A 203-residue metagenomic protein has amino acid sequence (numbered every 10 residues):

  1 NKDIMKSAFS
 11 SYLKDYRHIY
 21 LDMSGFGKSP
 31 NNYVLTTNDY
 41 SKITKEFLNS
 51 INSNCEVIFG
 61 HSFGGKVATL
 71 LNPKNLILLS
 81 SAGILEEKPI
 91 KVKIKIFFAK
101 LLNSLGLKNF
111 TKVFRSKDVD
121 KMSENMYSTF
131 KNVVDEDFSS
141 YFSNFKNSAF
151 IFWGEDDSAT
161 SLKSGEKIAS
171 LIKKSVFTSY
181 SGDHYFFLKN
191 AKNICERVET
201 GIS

Functional and structural regions predicted by a protein language model:
N1-K28: Conserved HGGG/HGGXW glycine-rich cap/lid loop of the alpha/beta-hydrolase fold
Y20-V57: Active-site loop/oxyanion-hole signature of alpha/beta-hydrolase fold enzymes
K66-L105: Flexible "cap/lid" loop of the alpha/beta hydrolase fold
K112-S140: Hydrophobic, aromatic-rich cap/lid helix
F145, I151-W153: Short beta-strand/loop motif that positions the catalytic acidic residue of the alpha/beta-hydrolase fold
N147, S161-S170, A191: Short alpha-helix in the alpha/beta-hydrolase fold that links the catalytic acid
D156-T160, Y185: Acidic catalytic loop of the alpha/beta-hydrolase fold
D183-N193: Catalytic histidine-centered segment of alpha/beta-hydrolase-like enzymes
